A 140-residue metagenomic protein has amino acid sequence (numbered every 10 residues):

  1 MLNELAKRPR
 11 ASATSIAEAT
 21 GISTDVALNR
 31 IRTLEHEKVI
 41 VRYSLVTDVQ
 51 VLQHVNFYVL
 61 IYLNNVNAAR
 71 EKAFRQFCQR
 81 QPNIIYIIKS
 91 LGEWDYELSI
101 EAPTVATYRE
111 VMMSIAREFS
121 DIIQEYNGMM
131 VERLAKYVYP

Functional and structural regions predicted by a protein language model:
M1-P140: A compositional/biophysical signature of low hydrophobicity enriched in polar/charged and small residues
